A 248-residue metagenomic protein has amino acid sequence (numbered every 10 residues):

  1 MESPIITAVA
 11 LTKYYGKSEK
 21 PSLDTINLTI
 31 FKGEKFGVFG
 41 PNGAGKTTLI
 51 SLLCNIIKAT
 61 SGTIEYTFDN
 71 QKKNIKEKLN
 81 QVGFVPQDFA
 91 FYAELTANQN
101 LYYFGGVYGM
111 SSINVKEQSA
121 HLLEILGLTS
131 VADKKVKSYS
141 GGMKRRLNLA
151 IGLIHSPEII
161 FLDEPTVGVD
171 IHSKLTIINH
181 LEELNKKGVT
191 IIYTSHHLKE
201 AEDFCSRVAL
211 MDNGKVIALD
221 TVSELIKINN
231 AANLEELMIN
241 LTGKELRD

Functional and structural regions predicted by a protein language model:
M1-A8, T12-T25, K72-I75: A short, flexible loop at the N-terminus of ABC-type nucleotide-binding domains that lies
C54: Helix-to-loop junction immediately C-terminal to a conserved catalytic motif
G62-K72, E77-K78: Conserved ABC transporter NBD signature motif
Y102, G106, I113-V131: Conserved ABC ATPase "signature" region
I160-E164: Catalytic Walker B motif of ABC-type/P-loop ATPase nucleotide-binding domains
L219-D220: ABC ATPase "signature
